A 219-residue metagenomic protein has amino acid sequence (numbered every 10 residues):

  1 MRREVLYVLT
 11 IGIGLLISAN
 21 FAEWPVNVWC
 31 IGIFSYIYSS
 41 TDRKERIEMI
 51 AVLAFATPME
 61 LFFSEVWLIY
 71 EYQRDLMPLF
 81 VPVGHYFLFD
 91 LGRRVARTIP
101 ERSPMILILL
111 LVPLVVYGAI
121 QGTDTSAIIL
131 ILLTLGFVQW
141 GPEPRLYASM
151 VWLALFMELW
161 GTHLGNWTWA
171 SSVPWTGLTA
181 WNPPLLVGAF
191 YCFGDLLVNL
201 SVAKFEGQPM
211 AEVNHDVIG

Functional and structural regions predicted by a protein language model:
M1-G219: Aromatic-rich, lipid-facing transmembrane alpha helices and their immediate juxtamembrane interface loops in integral
